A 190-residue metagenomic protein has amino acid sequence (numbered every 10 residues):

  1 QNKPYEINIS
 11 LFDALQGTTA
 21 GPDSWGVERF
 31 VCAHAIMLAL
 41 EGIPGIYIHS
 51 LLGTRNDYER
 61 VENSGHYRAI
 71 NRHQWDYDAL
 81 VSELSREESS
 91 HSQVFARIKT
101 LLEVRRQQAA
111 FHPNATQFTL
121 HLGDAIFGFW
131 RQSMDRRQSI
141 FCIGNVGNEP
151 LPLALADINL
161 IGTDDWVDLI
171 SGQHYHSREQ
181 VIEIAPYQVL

Functional and structural regions predicted by a protein language model:
Q1-I140, G144-L151: Loop/helix patches that line or flank the sugar-binding groove of alpha-linked glycan CAZymes
M134, I170-S171, A185: Short, ordered coil/turn segments that flank beta-strands lining enzyme active or ligand-binding pockets
R136-Q138, Q173-S177: Short, surface-exposed beta-strand/loop "edge" segments at domain boundaries and coil↔beta transitions
E149-S171: Beta-strand-rich binding/interaction modules
H176-L190: C-terminal beta-strand-rich structural cap/linker in extracellular carbohydrate-active enzymes
